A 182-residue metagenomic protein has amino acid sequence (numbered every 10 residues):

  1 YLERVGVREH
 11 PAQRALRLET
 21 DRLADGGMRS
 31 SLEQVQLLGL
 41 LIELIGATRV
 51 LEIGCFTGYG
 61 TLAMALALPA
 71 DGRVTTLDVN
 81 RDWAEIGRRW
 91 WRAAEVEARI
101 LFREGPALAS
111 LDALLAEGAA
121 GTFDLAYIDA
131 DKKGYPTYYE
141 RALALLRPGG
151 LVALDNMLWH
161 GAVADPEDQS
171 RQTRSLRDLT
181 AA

Functional and structural regions predicted by a protein language model:
Y1-R29: Rossmann-like AdoMet
M28, L32-A182: S-adenosylmethionine/decaboxylated-SAM
